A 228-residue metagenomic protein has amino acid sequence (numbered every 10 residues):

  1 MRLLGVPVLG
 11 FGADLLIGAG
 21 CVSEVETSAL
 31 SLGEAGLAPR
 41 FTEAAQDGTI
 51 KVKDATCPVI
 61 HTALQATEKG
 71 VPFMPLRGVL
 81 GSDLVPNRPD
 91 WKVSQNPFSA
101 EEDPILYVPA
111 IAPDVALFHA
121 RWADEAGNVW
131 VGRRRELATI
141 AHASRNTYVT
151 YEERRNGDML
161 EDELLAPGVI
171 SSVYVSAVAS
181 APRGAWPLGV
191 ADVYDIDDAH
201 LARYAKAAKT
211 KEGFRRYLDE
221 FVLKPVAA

Functional and structural regions predicted by a protein language model:
M1-A228: Conserved alpha/beta enzyme-core scaffold
